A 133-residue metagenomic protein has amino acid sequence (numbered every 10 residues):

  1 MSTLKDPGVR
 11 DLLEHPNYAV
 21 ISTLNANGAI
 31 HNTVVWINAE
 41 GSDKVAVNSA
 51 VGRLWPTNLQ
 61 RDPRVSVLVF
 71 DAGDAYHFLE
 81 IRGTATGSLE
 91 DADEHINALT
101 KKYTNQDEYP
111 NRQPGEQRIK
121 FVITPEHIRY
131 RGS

Functional and structural regions predicted by a protein language model:
M1-Y18: Extreme N-terminal tail/first-helix region
T3-L4, D74-S133: Charged, gly/pro-rich active-site loop segments
V9, N17, D43, H77 (+1 more regions): A generic secondary-structure signal marking the coil-to-beta-strand transition
P16-V51, V65-V69, E80: Short beta-strand segments
R53-W55, D74: Short, surface-exposed beta-strand-loop junctions and turns on beta-sheet-rich folds
